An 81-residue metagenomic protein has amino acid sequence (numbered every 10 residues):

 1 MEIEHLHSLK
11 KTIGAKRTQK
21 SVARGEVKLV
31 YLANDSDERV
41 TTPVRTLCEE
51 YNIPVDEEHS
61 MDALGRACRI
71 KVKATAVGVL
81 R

Functional and structural regions predicted by a protein language model:
M1-E26, D37: Ribosome large-subunit tunnel/peptidyl-transferase-proximal elements
K11, Q19, Y31, D56-E58: Functionally constrained cores in energy, signaling, and assembly domains
A23-E26, E49, R69: Signal for well-folded cores of large energy- and translation-related assemblies
E26-L29, K73-T75: Short, surface-exposed beta-edge/turn micro-motifs
L29, S36-D56, A63: Amphipathic, hydrophobic secondary-structure cores in small proteins
N52-R81: C-terminal structural segments of small proteins and small subunits
